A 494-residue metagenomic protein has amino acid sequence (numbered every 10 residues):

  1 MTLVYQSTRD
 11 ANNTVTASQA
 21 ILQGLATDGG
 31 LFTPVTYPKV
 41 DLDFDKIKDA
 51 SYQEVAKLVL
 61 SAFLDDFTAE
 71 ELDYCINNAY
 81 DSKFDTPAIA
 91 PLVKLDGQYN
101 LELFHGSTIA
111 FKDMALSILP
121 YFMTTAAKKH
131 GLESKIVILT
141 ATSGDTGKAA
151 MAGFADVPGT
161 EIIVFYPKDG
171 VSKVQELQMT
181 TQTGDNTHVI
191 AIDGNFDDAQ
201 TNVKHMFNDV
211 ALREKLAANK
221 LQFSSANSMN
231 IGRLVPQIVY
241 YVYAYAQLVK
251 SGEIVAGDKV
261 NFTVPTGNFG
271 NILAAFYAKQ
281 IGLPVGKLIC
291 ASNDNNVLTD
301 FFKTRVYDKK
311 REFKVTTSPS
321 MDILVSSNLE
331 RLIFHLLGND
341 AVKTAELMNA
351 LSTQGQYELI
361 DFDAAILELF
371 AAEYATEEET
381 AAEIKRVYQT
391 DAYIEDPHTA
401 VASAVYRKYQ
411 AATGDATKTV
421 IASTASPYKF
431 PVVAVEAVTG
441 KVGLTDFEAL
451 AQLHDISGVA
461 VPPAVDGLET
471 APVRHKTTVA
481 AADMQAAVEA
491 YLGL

Functional and structural regions predicted by a protein language model:
M1-L494: PLP-dependent amino-acid enzyme catalytic core
